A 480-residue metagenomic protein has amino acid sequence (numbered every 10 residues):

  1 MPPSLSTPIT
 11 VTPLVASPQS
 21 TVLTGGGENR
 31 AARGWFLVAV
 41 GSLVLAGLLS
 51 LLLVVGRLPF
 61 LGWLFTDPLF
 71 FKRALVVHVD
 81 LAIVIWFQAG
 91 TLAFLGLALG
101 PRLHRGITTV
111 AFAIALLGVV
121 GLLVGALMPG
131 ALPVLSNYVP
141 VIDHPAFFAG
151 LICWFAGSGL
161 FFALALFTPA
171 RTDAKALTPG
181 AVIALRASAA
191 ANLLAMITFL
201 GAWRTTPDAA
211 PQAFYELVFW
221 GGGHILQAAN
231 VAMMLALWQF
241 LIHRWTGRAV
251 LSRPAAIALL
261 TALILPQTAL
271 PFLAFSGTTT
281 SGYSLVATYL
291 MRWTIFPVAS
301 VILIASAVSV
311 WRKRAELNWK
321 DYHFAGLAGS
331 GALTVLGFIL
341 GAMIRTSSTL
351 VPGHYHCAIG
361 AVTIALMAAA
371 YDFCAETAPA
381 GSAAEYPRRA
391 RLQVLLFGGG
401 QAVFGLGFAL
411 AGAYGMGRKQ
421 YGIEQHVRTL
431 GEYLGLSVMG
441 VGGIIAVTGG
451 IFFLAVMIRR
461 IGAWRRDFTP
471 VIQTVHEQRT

Functional and structural regions predicted by a protein language model:
M1-A31, W63-L64, A170-L177, D208-Y215 (+3 more regions): Extramembrane terminal tails and long inter-domain/linker segments of multi-pass membrane proteins
T24-W35, W319, H323-F324: Cytosolic juxtamembrane helix and N-cap/initiation of the first transmembrane helix
A32-L58, L69-A131, H144-P169, I183-T206 (+7 more regions): Hydrophobic cores of alpha-helical transmembrane segments in multi-pass integral membrane proteins
F65-T66, V134-N137, P211-Y215, G277-L285 (+1 more regions): Membrane-interface helix termini and inter-helical loops of multi-pass transporters
R102-H104, T246-A249, A378-S382, R466: Structural helix-adjacent loops and short alpha-helical linkers that scaffold large soluble proteins
P140, E216-G222, T280-W293, S348-L350: Interfacial loop-to-helix transition and helix-capping segments at the boundaries of transmembrane helices
D173-G180, Y215, R244-I257, T280-A287 (+2 more regions): Hydrophobic, small-residue-rich membrane helices and short re-entrant helix-turn-helix hairpins that build
L317, A342-T346: Alpha-helical transmembrane segments in multi-pass integral membrane proteins
